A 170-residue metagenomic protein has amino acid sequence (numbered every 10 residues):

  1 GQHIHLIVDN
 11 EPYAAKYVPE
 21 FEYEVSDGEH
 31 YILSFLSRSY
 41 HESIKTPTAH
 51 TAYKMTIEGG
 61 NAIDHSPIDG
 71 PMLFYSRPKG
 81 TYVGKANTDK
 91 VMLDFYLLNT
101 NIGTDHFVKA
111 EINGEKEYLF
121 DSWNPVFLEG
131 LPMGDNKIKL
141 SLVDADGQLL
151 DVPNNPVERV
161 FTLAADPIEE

Functional and structural regions predicted by a protein language model:
I4-L6, H106-A110: Short beta-strand elements bearing conserved aromatic residues within extracellular beta-rich modules
N10-V18, E115-W123: Short beta-strand segments within Ig-like beta-sandwich modules, predominantly Fibronectin type-III
Y23-E29, L128-K137: Surface-exposed, short loops/turns at beta-strand junctions within beta-sandwich domains
S37-T46, K116-Y118, V143-V152: Short acidic/polar inter-strand loop motif in beta-rich domains
P47-D64, P153-E170: Short beta-strand elements
E58-K85, E169-E170: Short, compositionally biased P/S/T/A/G/V-rich stretches that sit at domain boundaries
V91-T100: Short edge beta-strand/loop segments characteristic of extracellular beta-sandwich folds
